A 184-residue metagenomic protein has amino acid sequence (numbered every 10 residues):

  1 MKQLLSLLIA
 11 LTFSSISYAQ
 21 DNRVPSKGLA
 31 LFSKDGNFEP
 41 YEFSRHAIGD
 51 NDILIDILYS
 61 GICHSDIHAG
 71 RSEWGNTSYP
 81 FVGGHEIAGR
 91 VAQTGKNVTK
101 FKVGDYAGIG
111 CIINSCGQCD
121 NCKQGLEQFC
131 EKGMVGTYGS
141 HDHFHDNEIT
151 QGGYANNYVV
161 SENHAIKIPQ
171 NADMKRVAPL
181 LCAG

Functional and structural regions predicted by a protein language model:
M1-L4: Positively charged n-region of N-terminal signal peptides that target proteins for export
S6-S15: Bacterial N-terminal signal peptides
S17-A19: Boundary at the C-terminal end of the N-terminal hydrophobic targeting segment
N22-L29: Short structural boundary motif marking the start of a folded domain
A30-N37: Extracellular beta-rich ligand/substrate-recognition surface
H46-S60, E73-K123, Q128, Q151 (+1 more regions): Glycine-rich beta-strand-centered segment in the early N-terminal region that forms part of a ligand/cofactor-binding
S65-R71: Cytochrome P450 core scaffold surrounding the K-helix E-X-X-R motif and the conserved "meander" helix-loop region
C116-G184: NAD(P)H dinucleotide-binding glycine-rich loop of Rossmann-like/cofactor-binding domains, especially the beta1-alpha1
